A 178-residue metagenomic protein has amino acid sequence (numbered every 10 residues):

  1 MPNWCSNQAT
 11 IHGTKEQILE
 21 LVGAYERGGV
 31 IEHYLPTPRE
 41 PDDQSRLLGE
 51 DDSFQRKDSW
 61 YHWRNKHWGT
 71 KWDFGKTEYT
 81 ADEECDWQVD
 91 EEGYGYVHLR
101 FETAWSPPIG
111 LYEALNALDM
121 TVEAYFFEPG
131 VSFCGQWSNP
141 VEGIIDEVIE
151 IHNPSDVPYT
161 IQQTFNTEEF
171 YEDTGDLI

Functional and structural regions predicted by a protein language model:
M1-I178: Intrinsic low-complexity, intrinsically disordered or marginally ordered coil/linker segments
